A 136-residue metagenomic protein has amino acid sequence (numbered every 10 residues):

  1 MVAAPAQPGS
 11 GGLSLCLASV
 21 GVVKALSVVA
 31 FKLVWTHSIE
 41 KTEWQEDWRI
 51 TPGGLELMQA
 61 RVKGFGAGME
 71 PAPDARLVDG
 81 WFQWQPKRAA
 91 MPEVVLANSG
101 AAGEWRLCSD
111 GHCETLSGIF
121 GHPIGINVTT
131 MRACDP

Functional and structural regions predicted by a protein language model:
M1, G53, A133: Residue-level marker of positions within ordered structural domains that often coincide with functionally constrained
A3-P8: Boundary at the C-terminal end of the N-terminal hydrophobic targeting segment
G9-G66, P71: N-terminal secretory signal peptides
E70-P136: Mature, soluble, non-transmembrane domains
